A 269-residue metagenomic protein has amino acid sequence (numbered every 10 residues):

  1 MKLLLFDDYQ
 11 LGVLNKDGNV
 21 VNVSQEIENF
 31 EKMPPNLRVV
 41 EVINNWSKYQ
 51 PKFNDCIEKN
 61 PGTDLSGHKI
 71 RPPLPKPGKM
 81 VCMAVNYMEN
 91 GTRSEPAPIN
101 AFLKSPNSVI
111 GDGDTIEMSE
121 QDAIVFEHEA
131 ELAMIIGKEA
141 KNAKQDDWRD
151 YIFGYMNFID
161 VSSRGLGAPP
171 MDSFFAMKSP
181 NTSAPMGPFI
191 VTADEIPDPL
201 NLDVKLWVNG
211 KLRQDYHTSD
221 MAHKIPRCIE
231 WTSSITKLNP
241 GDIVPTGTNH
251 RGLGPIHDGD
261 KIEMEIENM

Functional and structural regions predicted by a protein language model:
M1-A97, P197, K205, K261-E265: N-terminal non-catalytic cap/leader segment that marks the start of a structured domain
Y9-Q10, Y87-M88, E139-K141, N249-L253 (+1 more regions): Short, charged beta-turn/beta-strand-edge "cap" motif at the junction between a beta-strand and an adjacent loop
R71, P77-I229, I235: Glycine-enriched loop-and-adjacent helix/strand subsegments that border the catalytic/binding cleft of enzyme cores
V208-G210, T246-G247, E267: Short strand-turn-strand beta-turns centered on an Asx-Gly dipeptide
C228-T232, T246-G252: Short alpha-helix capping/helix-loop boundary micro-motifs
